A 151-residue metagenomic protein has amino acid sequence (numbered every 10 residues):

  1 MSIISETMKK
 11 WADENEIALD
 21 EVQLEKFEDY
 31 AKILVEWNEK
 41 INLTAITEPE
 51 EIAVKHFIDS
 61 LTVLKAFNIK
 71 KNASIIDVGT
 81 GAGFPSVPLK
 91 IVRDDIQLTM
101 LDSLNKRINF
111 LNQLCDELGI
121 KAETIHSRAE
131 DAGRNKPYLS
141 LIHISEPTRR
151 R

Functional and structural regions predicted by a protein language model:
I3-K70, Q113-I120: Class I SAM-dependent transferase core
T44-T47, T80, T99, T148: Ser/Thr-centric signal marking residues that sit in or immediately flank functional binding/regulatory motifs
L61-L139: Conserved SAM/SAH cofactor-binding pocket of Class I
I142-R151: Single conserved hydrophobic/aromatic residue that forms the stacking wall/gate of nucleotide- or nucleobase-binding
